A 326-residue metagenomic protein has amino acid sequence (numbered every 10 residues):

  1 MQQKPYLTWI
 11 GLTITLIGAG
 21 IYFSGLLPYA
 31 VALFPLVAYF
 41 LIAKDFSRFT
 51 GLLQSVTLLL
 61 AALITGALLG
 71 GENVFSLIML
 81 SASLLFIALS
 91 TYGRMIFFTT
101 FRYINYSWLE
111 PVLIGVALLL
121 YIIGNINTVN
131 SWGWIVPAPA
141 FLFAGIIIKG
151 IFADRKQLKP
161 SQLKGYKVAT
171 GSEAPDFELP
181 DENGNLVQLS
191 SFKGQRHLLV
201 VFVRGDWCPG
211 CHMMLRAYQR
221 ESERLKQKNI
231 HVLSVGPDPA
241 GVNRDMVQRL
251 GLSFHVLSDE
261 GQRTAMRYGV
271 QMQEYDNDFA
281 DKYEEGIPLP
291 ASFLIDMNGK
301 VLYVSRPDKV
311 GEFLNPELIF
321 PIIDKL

Functional and structural regions predicted by a protein language model:
M1-L59: Membrane-anchoring hydrophobic segments
A19-A30, D45-S47, A67-L77, G124-W134: Transmembrane helix interruption/hinge and helix-loop junction motifs
A38-T99: Hydrophobic alpha-helical segments
A67-N73, L85-I96, L109-K159: Transmembrane alpha-helices and immediately adjacent membrane-cytoplasm interface residues in multi-pass integral
F98-T100, D259-F320: Thiol/selenol-based redox catalytic cores and closely related redox-interacting motifs
K156-S190: N-terminal "domain-start" segment that seeds a small globular fold
Q188-Y218: Short active-site neighborhood of thiol/selenol oxidoreductases, capturing the structured segment around
M214-A265: Structural microenvironment flanking redox-active thiols in thiol-disulfide oxidoreductases
